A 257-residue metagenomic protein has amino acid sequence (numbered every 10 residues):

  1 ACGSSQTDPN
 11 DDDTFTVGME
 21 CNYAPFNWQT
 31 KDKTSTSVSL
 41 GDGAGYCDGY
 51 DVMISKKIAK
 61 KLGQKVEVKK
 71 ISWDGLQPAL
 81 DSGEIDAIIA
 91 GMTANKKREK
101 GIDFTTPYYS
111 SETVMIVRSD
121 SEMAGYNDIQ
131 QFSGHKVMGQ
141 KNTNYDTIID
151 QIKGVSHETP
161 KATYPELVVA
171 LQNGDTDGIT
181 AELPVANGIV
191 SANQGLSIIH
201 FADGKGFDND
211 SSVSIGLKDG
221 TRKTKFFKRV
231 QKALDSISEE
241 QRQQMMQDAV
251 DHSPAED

Functional and structural regions predicted by a protein language model:
C2-N10: Bacterial lipoprotein signal-peptidase II cleavage site
S4-S5, N144-K161, I198-H200, Q231-D257: Ligand-binding clefts/hinges and TM-proximal coupling segments of bilobed small-molecule sensing domains
D11-G91, K100: Extracytoplasmic small-molecule ligand-binding "clamshell" domains of the periplasmic binding protein/Venus flytrap
T16-W28, F104-Y126, I215-L217: Hydrophobic/proline-rich hinge and linker segments of small-molecule sensing/allosteric domains, predominantly
T36, S119-K136: Flexible hinge/capping segments at coil-to-helix
Y50, E67-A79, A124, T159-N173: Short helix-initiation/N-cap motifs at beta->coil->alpha
G75, G91-G101, I148-Q151, D177-N209: A ligand-binding cleft/hinge motif common to bilobed small-molecule-binding domains
S110-V117, S191-L234, P254-D257: Periplasmic-binding protein-like
